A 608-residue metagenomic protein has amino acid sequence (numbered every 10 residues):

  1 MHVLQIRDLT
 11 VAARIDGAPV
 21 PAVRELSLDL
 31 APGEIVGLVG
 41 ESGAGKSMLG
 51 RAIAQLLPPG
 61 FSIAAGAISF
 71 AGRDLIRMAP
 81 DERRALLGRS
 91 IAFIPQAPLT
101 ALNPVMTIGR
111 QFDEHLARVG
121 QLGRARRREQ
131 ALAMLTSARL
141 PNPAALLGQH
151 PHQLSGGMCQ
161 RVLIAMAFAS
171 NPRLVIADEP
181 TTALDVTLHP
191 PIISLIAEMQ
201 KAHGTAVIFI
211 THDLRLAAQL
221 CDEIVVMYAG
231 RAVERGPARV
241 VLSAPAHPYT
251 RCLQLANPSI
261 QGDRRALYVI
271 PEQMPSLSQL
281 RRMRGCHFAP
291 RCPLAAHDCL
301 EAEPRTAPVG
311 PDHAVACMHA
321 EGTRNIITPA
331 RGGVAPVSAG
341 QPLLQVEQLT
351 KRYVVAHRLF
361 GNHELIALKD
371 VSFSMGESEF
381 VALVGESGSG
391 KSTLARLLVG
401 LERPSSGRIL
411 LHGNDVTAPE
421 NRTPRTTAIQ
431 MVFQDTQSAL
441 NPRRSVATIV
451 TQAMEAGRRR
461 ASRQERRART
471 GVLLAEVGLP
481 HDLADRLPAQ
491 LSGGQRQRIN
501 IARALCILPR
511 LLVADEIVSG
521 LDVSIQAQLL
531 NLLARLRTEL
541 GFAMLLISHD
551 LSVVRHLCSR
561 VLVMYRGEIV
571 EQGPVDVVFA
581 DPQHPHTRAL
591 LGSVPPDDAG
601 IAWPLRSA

Functional and structural regions predicted by a protein language model:
H2, A144-G148, P237-L343, A356-L359 (+1 more regions): Short catalytic/signature loops enriched in Gly
A54, P58, V399: Helix-to-loop junction immediately C-terminal to a conserved catalytic motif
Q55, L184-R265, L521, I525-A599: P-loop NTP-binding/switch modules centered on Walker-like glycine-rich loops
S62, L75-A92, R118, V240-P245 (+7 more regions): ABC ATPase NBD coupling module
G88, H152, S170, A489 (+3 more regions): Conserved signature/switch motifs of ABC ATPase nucleotide-binding domains
R126-A145, Q254, E465-D482, L591: Conserved ABC ATPase "signature" region
H150-L154, M158, L487-L491, Q495: Conserved ABC ATPase signature
